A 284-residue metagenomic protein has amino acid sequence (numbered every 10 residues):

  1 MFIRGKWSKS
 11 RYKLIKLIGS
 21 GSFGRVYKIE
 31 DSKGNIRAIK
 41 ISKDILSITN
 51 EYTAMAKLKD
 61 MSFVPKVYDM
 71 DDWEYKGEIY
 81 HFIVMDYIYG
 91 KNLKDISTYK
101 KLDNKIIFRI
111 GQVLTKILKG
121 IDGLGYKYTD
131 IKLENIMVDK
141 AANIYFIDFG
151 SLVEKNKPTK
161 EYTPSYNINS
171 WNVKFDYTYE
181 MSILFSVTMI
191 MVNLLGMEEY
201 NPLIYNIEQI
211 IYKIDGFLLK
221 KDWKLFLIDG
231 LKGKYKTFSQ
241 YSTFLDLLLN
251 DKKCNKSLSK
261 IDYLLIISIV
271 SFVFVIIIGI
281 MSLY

Functional and structural regions predicted by a protein language model:
I15, S20-Y52: ATP-binding glycine-rich loop module of kinase domains
A54-V64: Structural motif at the C-terminus of the N-lobe alphaC helix and the adjacent alphaC-beta4 loop of the Hanks-type
K66-H81: Short beta-strand micro-motifs within the conserved protein kinase catalytic domain, predominantly in the N-lobe
G77-N92: Conserved short submotifs of the Hanks-type protein kinase catalytic core that shape the nucleotide-binding pocket
I110-G111: Activation segment signature within eukaryotic-like protein kinase domains
L118-D139: Catalytic-loop of the protein kinase fold
Y145, G150-K224: C-lobe/activation-segment region of protein kinase-like
D251-Y284: C-terminal single-pass membrane-anchor helix
